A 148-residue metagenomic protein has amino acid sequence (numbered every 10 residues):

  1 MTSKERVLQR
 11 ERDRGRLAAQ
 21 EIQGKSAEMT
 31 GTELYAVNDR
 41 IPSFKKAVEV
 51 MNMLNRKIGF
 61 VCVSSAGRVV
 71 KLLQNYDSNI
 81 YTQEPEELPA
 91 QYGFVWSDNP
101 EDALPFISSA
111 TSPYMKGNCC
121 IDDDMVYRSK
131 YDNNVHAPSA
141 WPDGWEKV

Functional and structural regions predicted by a protein language model:
T2-V148: Tryptophan-rich substrate-binding surfaces of secreted polymer-degrading and adhesive proteins
